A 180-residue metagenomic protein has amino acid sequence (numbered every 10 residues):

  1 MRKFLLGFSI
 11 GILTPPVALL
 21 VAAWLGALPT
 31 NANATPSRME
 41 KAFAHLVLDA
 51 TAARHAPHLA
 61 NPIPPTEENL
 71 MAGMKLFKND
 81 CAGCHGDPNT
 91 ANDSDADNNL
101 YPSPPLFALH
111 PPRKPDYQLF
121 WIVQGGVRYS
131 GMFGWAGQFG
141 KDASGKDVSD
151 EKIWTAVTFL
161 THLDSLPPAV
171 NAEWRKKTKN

Functional and structural regions predicted by a protein language model:
R2-M71, D95, K114-Q118, A136-T161 (+1 more regions): Periplasmic c-type cytochrome electron-transfer domains
P62, L106, G131-G134: Conserved beta-strand positions that form and line the central face of beta-propeller blades
E67-T90, L119, N180: Sequence/structural segment immediately N-terminal to covalent heme-attachment motifs in c-type and related
K78, A82, Q124-R128, T158-S165: Sec-exported extracytoplasmic/periplasmic mature domains
C84-A91, Q124, A136-F139, T161-H162: Detector for the c-type heme attachment site
D93-N99: Short cysteine/histidine-rich zinc-coordinating motifs and their immediately flanking basic loops
P111-V127: Short Fe-S-cluster ligation motifs
